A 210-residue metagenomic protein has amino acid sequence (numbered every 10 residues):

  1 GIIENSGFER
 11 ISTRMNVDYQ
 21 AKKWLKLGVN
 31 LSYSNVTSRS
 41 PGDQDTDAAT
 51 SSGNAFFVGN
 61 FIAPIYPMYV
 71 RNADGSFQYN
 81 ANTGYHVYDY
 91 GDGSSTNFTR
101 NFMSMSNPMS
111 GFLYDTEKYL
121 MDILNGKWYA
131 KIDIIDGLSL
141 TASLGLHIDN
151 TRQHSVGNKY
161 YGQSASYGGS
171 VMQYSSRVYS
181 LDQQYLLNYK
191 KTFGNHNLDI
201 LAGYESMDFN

Functional and structural regions predicted by a protein language model:
I3-E4, D18-I123, T141-N210: Surface-exposed loop/interface segments of Gram-negative outer-membrane beta-barrel transport/assembly proteins
F8, K127-Y129, V156: Aromatic-residue hotspot detector
F8-R14: Transmembrane beta-barrel architecture of outer membranes
R14-M15, W128-Y129, Y189: Generic recognition of flexible, low-complexity loop/linker segments
N16-Y19, A130, I134: Conserved catalytic-core segments centered on acid/base and nucleophilic motifs
G126-I132, L146: Alpha-helical support elements that line or immediately flank enzyme active sites and cofactor-binding pockets
